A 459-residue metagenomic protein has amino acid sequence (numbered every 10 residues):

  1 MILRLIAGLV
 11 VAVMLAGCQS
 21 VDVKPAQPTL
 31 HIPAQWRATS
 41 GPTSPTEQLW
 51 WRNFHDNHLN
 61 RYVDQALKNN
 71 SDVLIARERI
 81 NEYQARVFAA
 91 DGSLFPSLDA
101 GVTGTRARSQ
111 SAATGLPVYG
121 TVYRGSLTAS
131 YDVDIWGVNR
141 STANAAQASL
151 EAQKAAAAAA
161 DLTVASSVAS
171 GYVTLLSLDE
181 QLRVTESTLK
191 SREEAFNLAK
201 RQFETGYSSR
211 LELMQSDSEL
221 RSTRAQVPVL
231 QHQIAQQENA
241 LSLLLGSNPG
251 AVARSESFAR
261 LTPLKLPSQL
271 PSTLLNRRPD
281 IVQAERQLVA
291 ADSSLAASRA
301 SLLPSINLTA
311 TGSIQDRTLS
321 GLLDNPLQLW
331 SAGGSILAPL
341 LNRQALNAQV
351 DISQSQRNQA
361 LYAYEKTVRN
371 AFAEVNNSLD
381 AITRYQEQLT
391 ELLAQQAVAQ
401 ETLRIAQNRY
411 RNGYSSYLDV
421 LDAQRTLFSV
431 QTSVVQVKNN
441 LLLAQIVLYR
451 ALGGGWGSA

Functional and structural regions predicted by a protein language model:
I2-K68, Y123, Q147, Q231-N276 (+3 more regions): Terminal intrinsically disordered/low-complexity segments used for targeting and assembly
Q19, N139, A155-L270, A381 (+2 more regions): Periplasmic alpha-helical coiled-coil/stalk elements that build and connect Gram-negative outer-membrane
A38-F54, D64, V102-T128, T142 (+4 more regions): Small/polar, glycine/serine/threonine/aspartate-rich low-complexity segments that form flexible
S44, Q48, R52, L67 (+7 more regions): Amphipathic alpha-helical coiled-coil scaffold segments and their short linker/junction regions
L74-I75, D91-G92, V133-D161, L211 (+6 more regions): Sec/SRP-type N-terminal targeting helices
E193-E194, S222-G250, S298, Y385 (+1 more regions): Short segments within alpha-helical structural elements
G206-S209, A371, S378, G413-Y417: Alpha-helical heptad-repeat coiled-coil segments that mediate oligomerization/polymerization in large
